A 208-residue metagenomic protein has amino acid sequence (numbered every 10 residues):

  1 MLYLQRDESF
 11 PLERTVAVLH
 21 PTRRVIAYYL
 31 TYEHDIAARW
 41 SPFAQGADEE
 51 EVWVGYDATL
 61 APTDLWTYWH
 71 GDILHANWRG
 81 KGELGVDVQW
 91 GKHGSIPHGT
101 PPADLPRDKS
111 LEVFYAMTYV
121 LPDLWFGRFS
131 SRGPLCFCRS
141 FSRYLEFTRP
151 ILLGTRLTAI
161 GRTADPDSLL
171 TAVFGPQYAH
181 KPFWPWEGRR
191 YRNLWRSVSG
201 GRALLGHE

Functional and structural regions predicted by a protein language model:
M1-I36: N-terminal "first-domain core" detector
P21-V25, W40-E51, A58-E208: Domain-length functional cores that host ligand/cofactor binding and catalytic or interaction surfaces in mature
L30-H34, Y56-A58, W69: Short, flexible loop/turn elements at secondary-structure junctions
